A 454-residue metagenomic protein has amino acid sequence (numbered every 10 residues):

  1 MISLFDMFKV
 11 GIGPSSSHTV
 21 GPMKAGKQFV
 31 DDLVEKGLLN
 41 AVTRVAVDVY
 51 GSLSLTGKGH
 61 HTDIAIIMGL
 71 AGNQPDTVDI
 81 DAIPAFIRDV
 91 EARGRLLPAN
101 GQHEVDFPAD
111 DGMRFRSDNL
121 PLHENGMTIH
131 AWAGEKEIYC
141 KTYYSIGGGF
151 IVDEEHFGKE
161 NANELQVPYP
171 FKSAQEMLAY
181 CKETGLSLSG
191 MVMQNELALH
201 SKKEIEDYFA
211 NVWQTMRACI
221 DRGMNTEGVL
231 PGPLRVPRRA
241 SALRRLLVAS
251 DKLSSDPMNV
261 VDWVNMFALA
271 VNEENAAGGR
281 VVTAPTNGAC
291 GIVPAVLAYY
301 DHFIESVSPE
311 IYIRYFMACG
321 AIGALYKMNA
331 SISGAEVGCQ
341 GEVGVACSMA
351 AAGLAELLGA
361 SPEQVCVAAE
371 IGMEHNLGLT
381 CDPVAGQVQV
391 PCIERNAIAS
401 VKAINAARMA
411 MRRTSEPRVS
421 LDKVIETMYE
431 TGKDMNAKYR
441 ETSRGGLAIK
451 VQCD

Functional and structural regions predicted by a protein language model:
I2-F5, V20-M23, K27-Q28, K36-F107 (+4 more regions): Structured, active/binding-site neighborhoods that engage oxygen-rich ligands
F8-G26, A277-V296, V337-C347: Conserved phosphate/anionic-ligand binding catalytic regions in large, soluble enzymes, centered on
S17-V34, P294-S306, A351-G359: Alpha-helical support elements that line or immediately flank enzyme active sites and cofactor-binding pockets
R44-G57, D89-L97, S241, Y315-N329 (+2 more regions): Short, mixed-charge aromatic SLiMs
P75-L253: C-terminal regulatory domains involved in ligand/effector binding and gene-expression control
H200-G338, G446-D454: Accessory "access/gating" subregions that flank catalytic or transport cores
V307, A318, A324-A397, M409-R418: Hydrophobic alpha-helical bundle architecture
R418-D454: Extended hydrophobic packing segments that form well-structured cores
